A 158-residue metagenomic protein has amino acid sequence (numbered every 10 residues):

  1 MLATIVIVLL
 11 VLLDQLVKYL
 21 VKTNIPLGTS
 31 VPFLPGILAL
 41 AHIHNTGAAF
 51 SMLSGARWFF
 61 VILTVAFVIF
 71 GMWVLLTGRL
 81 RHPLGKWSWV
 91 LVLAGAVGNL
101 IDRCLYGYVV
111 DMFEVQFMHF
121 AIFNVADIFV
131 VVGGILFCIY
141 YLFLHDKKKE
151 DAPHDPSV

Functional and structural regions predicted by a protein language model:
M1-V158: Alpha-helical transmembrane bundles and membrane-interface segments of multipass inner-membrane proteins
